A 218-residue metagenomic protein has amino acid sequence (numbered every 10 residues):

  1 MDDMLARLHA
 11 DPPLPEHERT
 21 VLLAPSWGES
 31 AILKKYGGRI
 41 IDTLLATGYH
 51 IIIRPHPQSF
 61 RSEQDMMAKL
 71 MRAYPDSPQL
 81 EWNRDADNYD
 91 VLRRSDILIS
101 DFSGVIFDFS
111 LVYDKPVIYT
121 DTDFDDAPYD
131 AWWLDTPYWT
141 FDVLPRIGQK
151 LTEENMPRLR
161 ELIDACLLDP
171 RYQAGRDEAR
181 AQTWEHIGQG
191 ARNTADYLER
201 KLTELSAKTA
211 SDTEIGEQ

Functional and structural regions predicted by a protein language model:
M1-L70, Q149, E153-M156, L167-L168 (+2 more regions): Conserved catalytic-core segment of nucleotide-activated headgroup transferases in glycan assembly
A6-A10, G37-R39, N83-D87, G104-I106 (+1 more regions): A generic local structural motif
S30-A31, F60-S62, Y89, I106-F107 (+1 more regions): Flexible loop/turn segments at secondary-structure boundaries
I52, E81, I97-I99, I118-T120 (+1 more regions): Hydrophobic/aromatic beta-strand patches that form the interior of the parallel beta-sheet core in alpha/beta enzyme
Q64-F107: Donor nucleotide-activated moiety binding/catalytic core segment of transferases that use nucleotide-activated donors
G104-Q182: Catalytic binding pocket for nucleotide-activated donors in carbohydrate/polymer assembly enzymes
I187-Q218: C-terminal alpha-helical cap of glycosyltransferases
